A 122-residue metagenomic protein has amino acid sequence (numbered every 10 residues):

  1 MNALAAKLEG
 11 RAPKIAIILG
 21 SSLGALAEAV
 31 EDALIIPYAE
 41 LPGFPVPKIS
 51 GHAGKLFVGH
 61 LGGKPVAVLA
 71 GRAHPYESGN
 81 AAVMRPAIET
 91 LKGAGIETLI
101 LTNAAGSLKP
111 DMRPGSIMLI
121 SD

Functional and structural regions predicted by a protein language model:
M1-D122: Metabolite-binding pocket within alpha/beta catalytic cores that recognizes anionic/polar moieties
